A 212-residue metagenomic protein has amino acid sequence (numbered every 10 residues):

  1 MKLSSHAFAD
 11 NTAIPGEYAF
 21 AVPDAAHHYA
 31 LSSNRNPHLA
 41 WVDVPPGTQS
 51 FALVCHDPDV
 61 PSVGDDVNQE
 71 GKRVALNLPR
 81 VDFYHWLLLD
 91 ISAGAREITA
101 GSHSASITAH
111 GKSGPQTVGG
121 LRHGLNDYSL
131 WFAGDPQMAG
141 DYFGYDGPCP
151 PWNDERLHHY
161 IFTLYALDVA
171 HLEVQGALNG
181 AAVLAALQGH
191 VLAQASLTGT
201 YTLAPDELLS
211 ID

Functional and structural regions predicted by a protein language model:
M1-D212: N-terminus-centered regions that define maturation/targeting leaders and the start of the first functional domain
